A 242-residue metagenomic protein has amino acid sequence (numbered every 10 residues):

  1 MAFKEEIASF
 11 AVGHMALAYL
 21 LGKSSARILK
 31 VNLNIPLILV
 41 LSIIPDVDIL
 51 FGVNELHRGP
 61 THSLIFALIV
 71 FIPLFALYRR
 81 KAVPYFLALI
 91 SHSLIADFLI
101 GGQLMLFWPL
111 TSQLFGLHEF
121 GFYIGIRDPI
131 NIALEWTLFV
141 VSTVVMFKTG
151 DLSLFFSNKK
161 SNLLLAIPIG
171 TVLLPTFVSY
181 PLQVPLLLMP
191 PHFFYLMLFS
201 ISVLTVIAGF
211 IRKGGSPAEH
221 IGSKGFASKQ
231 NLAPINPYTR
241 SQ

Functional and structural regions predicted by a protein language model:
M1-Q242: N-terminal membrane-targeting hydrophobic helices
